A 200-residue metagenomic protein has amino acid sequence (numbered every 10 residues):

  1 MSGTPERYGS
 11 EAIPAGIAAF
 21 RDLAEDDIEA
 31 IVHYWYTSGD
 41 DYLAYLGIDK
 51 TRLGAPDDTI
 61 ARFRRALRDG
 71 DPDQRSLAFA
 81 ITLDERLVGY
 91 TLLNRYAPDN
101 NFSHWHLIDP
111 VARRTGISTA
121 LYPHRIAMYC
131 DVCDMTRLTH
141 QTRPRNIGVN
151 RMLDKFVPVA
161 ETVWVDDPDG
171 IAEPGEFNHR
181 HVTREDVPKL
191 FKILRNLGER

Functional and structural regions predicted by a protein language model:
M1-Y34, D40, A44-L46, H179 (+1 more regions): Conserved N-terminal entry element of GNAT/NAT acetyltransferase domains
I31-G39, T59-F63, L67, Y122 (+1 more regions): Hydrophobic alpha-helical core bundles mediating ligand binding, dimerization, or RNAP-core interactions
D40, R52-N100, H104, D109: Acetyl-CoA-dependent GNAT
I108, R114-Y129, R151, K155: Conserved acetyl-CoA-binding loop-helix of GNAT-fold acetyltransferases
V111-A112, P168: PDZ/PDZ-like domain micro-motif
T136: Short acidic/polar active-site loop segments enriched in Thr and Asp
T139-N150: Conserved beta-strand-loop-alpha-helix junction that forms the acyl-donor binding cleft
T139-Q141, V157-N178: Conserved catalytic-core motifs of GNAT/GCN5-like acyltransferases
